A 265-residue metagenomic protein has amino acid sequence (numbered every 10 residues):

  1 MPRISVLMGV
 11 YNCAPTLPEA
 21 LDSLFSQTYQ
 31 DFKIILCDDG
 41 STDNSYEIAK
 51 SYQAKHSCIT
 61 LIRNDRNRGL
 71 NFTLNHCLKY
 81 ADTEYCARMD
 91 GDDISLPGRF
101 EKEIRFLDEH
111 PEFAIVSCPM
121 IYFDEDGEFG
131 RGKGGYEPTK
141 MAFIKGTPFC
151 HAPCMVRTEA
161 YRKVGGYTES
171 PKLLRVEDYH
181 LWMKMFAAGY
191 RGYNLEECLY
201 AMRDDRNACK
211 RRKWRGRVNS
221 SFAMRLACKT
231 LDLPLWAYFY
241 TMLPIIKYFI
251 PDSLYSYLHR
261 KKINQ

Functional and structural regions predicted by a protein language model:
M1-F25: N-proximal low-complexity "stem/linker" segments adjacent to membrane-targeting elements
P2-S5, F25-L36, N44, S57-T60: Short loop->beta transition adjacent to catalytic acidic/histidine clusters or analogous donor-positioning motifs
T16-P18, D43-S51, I94, G98: Acidic helix N-cap motif at the loop->helix transition within catalytic regions of sugar-transfer enzymes
D38-E47, R66-R68, D90: A conserved acidic beta->alpha catalytic loop
N64-A81, K102: Glycine-rich, basic loop-to-helix element that forms the pyrophosphate-binding segment of sugar-nucleotide handling
K79, P138-R215, A223: Conserved nucleotide-sugar donor-binding catalytic segment
C86: Short aromatic/hydrophobic "clamp" motif used to bind/position activated sugar donors
G98-G130: Conserved donor NDP-sugar-binding/catalytic core segment of glycosyltransferases
